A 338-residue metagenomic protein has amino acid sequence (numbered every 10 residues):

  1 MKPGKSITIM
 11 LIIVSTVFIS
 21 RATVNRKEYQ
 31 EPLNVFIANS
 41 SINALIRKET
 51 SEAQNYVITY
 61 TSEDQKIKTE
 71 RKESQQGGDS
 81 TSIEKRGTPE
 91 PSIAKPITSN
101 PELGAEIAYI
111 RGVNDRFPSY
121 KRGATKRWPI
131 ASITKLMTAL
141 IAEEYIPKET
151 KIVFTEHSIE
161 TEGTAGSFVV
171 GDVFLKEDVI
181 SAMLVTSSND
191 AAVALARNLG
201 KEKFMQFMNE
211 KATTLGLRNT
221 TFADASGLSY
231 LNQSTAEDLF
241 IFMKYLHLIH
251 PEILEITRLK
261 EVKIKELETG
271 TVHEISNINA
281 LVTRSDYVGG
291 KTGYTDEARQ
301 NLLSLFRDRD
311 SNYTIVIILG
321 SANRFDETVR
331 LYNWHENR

Functional and structural regions predicted by a protein language model:
K2-I7, T23-I107, G200-R338: Penicillin-recognizing serine hydrolase domain
I7-R21: Hydrophobic membrane-insertion alpha-helices, especially the h-region of bacterial N-terminal signal peptides
P101-A105, A124-R127, S132-I133: Extracytoplasmic Gram-positive cell-surface binding/anchoring modules and repeats
N114-A124: Short, conserved catalytic-motif segment at the N-terminal edge
D115-R116, P129-V153, L239: Active-site SXXK
E144-H157, H250-R258: Short, well-structured active-site flanking segments
V153-A165, S229-Y230: Acidic helix-start/capping segments at beta-turn-to-alpha-helix junctions
T161-R197, H273-G289: Conserved catalytic neighborhood of penicillin-recognizing serine enzymes
